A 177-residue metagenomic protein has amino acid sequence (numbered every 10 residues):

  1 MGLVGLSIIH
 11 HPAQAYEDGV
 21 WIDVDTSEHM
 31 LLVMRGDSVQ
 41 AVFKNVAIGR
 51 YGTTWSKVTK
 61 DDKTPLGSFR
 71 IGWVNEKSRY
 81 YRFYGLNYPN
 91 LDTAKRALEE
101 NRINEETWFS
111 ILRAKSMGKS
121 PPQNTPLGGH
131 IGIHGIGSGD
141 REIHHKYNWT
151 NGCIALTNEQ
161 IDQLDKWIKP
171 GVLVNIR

Functional and structural regions predicted by a protein language model:
M1-S7: Bacterial N-terminal signal peptides
I9-A15: Sec/Tat signal peptide C-region and signal peptidase I cleavage site
A15-V20, K44-W73, N158-Q163: N-terminal post-signal-peptidase region of extra-cytosolic proteins
I22-V24, I154: His/acidic/aromatic-lined binding-pocket segments of jelly-roll/cupin-type domains and related regulatory beta-sandwich
V24-M30: A short, compositionally biased
L32-M34: Core beta-strand residues in small-molecule sensory/regulatory alpha/beta domains
S38-V42: Local beta-strand/beta-hairpin segments that build beta-sheet-rich folds
K77-R177: Exported/periplasmic cell-wall-interacting domains
